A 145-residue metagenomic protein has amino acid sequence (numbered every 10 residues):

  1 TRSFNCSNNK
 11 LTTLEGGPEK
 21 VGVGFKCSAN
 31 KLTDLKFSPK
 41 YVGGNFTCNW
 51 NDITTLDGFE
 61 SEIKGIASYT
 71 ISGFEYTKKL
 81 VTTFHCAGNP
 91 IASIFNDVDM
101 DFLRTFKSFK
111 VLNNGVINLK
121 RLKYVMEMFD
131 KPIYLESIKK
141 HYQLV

Functional and structural regions predicted by a protein language model:
T1-L11, G16-L32, F37-T54, G58-S93 (+1 more regions): Concave beta-strand-loop units of leucine-rich repeat
D99-V145: Terminal non-domain segments
